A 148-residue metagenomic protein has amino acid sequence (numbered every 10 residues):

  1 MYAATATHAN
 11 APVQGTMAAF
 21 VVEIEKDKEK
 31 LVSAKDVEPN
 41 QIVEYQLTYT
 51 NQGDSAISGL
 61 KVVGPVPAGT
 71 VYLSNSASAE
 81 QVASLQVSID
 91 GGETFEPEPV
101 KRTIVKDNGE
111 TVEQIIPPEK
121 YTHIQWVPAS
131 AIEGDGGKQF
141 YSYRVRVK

Functional and structural regions predicted by a protein language model:
Y2-K148: Exported/extracytosolic protein signature
